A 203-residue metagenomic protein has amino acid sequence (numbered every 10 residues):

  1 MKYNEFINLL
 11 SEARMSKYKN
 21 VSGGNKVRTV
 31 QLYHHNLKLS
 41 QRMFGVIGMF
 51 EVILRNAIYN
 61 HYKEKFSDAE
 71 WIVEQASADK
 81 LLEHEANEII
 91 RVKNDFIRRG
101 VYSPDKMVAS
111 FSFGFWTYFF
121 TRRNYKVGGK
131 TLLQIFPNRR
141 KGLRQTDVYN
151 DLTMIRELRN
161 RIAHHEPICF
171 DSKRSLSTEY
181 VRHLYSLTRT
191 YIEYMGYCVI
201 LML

Functional and structural regions predicted by a protein language model:
M1-N150, M154, D171-L203: Extended intrinsically disordered or low-complexity regions, especially N/C-terminal cytosolic tails and loops, rather
P167-I168: An acidic- and aromatic-residue-enriched active-site/binding cleft used to recognize and process polar
